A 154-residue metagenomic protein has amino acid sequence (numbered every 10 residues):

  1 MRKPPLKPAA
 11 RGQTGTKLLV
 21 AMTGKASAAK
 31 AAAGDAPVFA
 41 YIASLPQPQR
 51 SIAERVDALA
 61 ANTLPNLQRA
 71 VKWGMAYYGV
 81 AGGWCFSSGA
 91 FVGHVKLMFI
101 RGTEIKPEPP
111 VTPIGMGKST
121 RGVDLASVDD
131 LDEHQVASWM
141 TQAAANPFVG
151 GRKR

Functional and structural regions predicted by a protein language model:
M1-R154: Charge-dense, helix-prone N-terminal extensions
